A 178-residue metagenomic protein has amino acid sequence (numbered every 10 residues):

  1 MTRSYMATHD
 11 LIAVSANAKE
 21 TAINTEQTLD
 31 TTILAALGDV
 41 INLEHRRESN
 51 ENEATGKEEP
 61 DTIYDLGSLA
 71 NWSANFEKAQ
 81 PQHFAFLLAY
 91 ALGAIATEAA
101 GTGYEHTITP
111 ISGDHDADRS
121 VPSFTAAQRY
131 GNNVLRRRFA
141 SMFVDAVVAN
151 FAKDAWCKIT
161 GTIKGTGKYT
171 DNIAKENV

Functional and structural regions predicted by a protein language model:
M1-V178: Signature of extracytoplasmic/envelope-associated structural regions
